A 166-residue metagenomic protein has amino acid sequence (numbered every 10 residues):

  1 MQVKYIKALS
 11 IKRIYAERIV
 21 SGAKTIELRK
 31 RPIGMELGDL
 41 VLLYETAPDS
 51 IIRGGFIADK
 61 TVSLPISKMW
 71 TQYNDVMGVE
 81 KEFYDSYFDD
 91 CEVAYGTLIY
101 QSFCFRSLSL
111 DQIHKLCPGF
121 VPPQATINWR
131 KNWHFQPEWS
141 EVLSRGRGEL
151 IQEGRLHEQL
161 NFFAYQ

Functional and structural regions predicted by a protein language model:
Q2-I6, I11-I33, L37, P48-R53 (+1 more regions): Contiguous surface segments at macromolecular interaction interfaces
